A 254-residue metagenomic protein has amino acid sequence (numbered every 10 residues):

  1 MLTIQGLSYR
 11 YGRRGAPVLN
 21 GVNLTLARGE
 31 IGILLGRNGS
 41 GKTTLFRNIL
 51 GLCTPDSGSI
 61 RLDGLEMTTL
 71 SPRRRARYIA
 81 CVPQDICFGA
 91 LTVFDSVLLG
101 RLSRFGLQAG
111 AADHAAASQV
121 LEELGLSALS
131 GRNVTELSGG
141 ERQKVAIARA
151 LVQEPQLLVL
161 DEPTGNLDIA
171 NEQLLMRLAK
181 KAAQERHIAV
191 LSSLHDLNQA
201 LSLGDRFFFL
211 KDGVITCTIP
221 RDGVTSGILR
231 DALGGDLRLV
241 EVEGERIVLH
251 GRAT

Functional and structural regions predicted by a protein language model:
M1-I4, S8-G21, S71: A short, flexible loop at the N-terminus of ABC-type nucleotide-binding domains that lies
L50: Helix-to-loop junction immediately C-terminal to a conserved catalytic motif
G58-E66, R75: Conserved ABC transporter NBD signature motif
A112-L129: Conserved ABC ATPase "signature" region
N133-L137, E141: Conserved ABC ATPase signature
E154: Conserved catalytic motifs of ABC-family nucleotide-binding domains
L158-E162: Catalytic Walker B motif of ABC-type/P-loop ATPase nucleotide-binding domains
